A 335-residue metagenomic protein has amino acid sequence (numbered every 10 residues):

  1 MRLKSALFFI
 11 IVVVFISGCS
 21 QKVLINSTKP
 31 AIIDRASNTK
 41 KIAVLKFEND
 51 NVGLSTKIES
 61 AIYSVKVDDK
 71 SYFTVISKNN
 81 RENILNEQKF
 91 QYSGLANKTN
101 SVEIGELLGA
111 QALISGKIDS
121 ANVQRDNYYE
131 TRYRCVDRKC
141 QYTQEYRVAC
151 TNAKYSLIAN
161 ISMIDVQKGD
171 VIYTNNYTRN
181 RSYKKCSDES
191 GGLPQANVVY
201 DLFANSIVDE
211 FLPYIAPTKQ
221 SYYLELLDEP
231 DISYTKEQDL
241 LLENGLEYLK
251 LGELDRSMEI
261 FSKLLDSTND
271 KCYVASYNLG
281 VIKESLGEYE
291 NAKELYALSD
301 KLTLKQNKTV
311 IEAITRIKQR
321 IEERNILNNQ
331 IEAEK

Functional and structural regions predicted by a protein language model:
M1-L7: Bacterial N-terminal signal peptides that target proteins for export
V13, A36, L107-A110, N269: Alpha-helix termination/capping residues and helix-transition junctions
C19-N38, A149-I158, S162-Y273, L279-E290 (+1 more regions): C-terminal/domain-edge helix-coil "capping" segments
N38-N122, D126, K168-D170, G287 (+1 more regions): N-terminal segment of the mature soluble domain
S101-I104, Q144-C150: Short, P/G- and charge-enriched loop/turn segments at secondary-structure junctions
A112-I118, R134, Y155-L157: A short hydrophobic beta-strand element
E130-R147, E189-L193: Flexible, solvent-exposed loop segments that connect beta-strands
